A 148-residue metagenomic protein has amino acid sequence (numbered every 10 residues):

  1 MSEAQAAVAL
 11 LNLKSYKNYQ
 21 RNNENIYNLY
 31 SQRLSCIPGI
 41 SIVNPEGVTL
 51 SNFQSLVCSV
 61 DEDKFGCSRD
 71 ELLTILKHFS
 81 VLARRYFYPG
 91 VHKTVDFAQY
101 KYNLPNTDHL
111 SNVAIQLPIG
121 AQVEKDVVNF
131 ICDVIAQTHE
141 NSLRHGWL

Functional and structural regions predicted by a protein language model:
M1-L148: PLP-dependent aminotransferase class I/II
